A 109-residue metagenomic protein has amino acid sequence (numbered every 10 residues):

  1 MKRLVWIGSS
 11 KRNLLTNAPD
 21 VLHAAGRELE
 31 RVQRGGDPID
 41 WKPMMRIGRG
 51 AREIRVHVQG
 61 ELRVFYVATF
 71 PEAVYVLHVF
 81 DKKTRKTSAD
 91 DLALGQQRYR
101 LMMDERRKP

Functional and structural regions predicted by a protein language model:
M1-E61, F70-V74, D81-P109: Basic, Lys/Arg-enriched alpha-helical interface segments
F65: Short, surface-exposed charged micro-motifs
